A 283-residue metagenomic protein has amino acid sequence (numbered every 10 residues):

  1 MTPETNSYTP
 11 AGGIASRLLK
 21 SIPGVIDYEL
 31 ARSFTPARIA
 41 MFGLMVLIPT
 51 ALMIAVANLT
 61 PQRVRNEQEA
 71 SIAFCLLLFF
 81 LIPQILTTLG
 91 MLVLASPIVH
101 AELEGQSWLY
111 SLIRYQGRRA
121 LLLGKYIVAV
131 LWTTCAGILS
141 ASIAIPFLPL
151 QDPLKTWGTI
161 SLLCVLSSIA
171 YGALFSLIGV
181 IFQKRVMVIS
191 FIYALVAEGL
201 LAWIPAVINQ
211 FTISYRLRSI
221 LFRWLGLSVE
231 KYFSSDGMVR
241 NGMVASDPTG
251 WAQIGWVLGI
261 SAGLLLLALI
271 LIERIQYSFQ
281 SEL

Functional and structural regions predicted by a protein language model:
T2-L44: Aromatic- and glycine-rich beta-strand/loop motifs that create alpha-glucan
T2-T5, V56-F74, I181, V186 (+1 more regions): Terminal transmembrane helical anchor/hairpin motif
Y8-A15, I39, L47-A101, G105 (+3 more regions): Secretory targeting signals
D27-A31, H100, W108-L109, G179: Solvent-exposed, non-membrane alpha-helical residues enriched in polar/charged side chains
Y110-R118: Short helix-to-coil transition segments within interhelical loops that connect adjacent transmembrane helices
Q280-L283: Membrane-proximal transmembrane or re-entrant/amphipathic helices at the cytosolic face
